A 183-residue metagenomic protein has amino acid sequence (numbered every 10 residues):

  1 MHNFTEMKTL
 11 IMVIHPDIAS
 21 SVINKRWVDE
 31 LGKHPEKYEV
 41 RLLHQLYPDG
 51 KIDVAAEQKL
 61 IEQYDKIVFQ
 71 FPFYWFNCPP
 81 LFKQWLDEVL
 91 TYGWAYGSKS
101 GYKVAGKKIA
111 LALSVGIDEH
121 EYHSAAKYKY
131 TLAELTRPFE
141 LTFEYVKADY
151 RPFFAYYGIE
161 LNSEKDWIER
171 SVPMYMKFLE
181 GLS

Functional and structural regions predicted by a protein language model:
H2-Y38, H44, Y175-M176: N-terminal beta1-alpha1 ligand-phosphate binding loop
I11, V40, F69, I109-L113 (+1 more regions): Structural beta-sheet core signal
P16-I18, Q45-P48, Y128-K129, Y157-N162: Short histidine/acidic/glycine/proline-rich micro-motifs that form metal- and phosphate-coordinating active-site loops
V22-R26, I52, P80-Q84, D166: Generic recognition of short, well-ordered alpha-helical segments
V28, G32, T136-S183: Glycine-rich phosphate/pyrophosphate-binding loop and the adjoining helix
K37, I67, D149: Residue-level detector of anion-binding/catalytic polar loops
E39-I61: N-terminal beta-loop-helix "entrance" segment that forms/cooperates in small-molecule cofactor or anionic ligand
A55-E140: Helix-loop-strand module that forms the ligand-binding subsite of alpha/beta enzymes
